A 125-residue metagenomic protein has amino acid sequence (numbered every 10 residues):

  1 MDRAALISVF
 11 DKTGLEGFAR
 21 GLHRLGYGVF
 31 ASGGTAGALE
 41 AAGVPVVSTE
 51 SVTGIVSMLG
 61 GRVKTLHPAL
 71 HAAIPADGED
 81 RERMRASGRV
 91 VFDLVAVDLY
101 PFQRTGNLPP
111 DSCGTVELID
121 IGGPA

Functional and structural regions predicted by a protein language model:
M1-V52: N-terminal glycine-/serine-/threonine-rich phosphate-binding loop
R3, E16, G21, R89-V97 (+1 more regions): Internal alpha/beta core interface subdomains
A5, A42, G60, K64-T65 (+2 more regions): Homeobox/homeodomain signature
A5-S8, A72-P75, V116: Short, flexible loop segments at the rims of nucleotide/cofactor-binding pockets, characterized by
D11-L15, G28, S32, H67 (+3 more regions): Generic structural signal for well-ordered, non-membrane alpha-helical segments in soluble metabolic enzymes
R24-G28, T49-E50, L66-P68, C113-E117: Short, low-complexity, polar/charged sequence segments that are solvent-exposed and flexible
G34-F102, P124: Glycine-rich nucleotide/cofactor/substrate-binding loop typically near the N-terminus or early in the first domain
